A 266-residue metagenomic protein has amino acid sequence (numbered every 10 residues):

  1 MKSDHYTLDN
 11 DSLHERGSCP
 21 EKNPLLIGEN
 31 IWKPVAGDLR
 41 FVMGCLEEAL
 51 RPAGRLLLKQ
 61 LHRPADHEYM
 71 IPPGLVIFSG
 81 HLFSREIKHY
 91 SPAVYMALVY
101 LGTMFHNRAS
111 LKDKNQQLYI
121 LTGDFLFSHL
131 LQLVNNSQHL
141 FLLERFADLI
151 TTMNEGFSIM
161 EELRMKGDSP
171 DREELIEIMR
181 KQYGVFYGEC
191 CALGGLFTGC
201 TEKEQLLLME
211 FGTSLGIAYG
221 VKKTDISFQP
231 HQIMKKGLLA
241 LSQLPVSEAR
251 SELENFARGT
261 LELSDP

Functional and structural regions predicted by a protein language model:
M1-K112, L149, R164-S169, Q243-P266: Conserved N-terminal diphosphate/IPP-binding helix and adjacent helical/loop segment of trans-prenyltransferase domains
P34-F41, C45, R145, T152 (+6 more regions): Charged, amphipathic alpha-helical oligomerization/scaffolding segments
P73-G80, H89-K112, T151-T152, G184-G195 (+1 more regions): Active-site alpha-helical segments that house and flank conserved acidic catalytic motifs for diphosphate chemistry
K112-L131, D168-F186, E204-S214, I226-P245: Divalent-cation-assisted or electrostatically stabilized phosphate/pyrophosphate-binding catalytic cores
L126-Q138, L149-F157, Y183-L193, G212 (+2 more regions): Histidine- and acidic-residue-rich, metal-dependent catalytic cores
E155-D171: A short, charged helix-loop
M160-M165, F197, K222-K223, L244: Secondary-structure edge/capping motif, primarily at the C-terminal ends of alpha-helices and the immediately following
